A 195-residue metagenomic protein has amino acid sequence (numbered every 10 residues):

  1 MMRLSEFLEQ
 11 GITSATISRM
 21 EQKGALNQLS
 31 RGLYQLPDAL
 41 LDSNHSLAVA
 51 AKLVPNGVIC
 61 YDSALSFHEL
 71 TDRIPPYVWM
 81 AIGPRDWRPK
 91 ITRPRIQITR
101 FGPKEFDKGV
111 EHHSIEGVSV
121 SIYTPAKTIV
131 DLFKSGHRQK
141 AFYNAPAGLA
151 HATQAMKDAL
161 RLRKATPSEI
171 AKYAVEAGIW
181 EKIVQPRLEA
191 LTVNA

Functional and structural regions predicted by a protein language model:
M1-E6, Q10, T16, E21 (+2 more regions): Nucleic-acid-binding surface
G24: Glycine-centered, phosphate/nucleic-acid-interacting loop/turn motifs that mediate DNA/RNA or nucleotide
